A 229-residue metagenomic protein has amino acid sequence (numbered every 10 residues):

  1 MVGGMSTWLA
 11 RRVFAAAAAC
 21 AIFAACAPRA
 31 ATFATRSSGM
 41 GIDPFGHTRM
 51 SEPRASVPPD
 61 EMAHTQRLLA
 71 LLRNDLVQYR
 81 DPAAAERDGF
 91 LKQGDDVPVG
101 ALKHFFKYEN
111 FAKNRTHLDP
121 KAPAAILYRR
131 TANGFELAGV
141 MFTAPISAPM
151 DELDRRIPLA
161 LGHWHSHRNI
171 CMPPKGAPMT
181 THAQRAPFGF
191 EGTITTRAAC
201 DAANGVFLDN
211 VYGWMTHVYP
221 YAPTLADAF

Functional and structural regions predicted by a protein language model:
V2-F14: Bacterial N-terminal signal peptides that target proteins for export
A15-C20: Sec-dependent N-terminal signal peptides
F33-I126, R130-F229: Primary mode marks residue(s) on the alpha4-beta5-alpha5 output face of response regulator receiver
